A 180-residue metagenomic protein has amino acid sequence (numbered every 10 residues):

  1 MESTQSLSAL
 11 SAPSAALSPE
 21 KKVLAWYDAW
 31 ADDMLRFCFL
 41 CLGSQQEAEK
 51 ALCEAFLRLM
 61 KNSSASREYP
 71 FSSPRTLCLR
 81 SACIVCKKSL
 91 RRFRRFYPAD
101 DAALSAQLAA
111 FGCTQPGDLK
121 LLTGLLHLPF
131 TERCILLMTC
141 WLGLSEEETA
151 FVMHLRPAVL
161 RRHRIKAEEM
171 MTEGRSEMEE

Functional and structural regions predicted by a protein language model:
E2-T4, L10-R36, M60: A short, charge-rich alpha-helical start-of-domain segment used by transcription regulators
A12-P13, F111, L119-L128, G174: Short amphipathic alpha-helical boundary/capping segments
A15-A25, L35-E54, R67-P70: Short, charged helix-capping/linker segments at alpha-helix termini
D28, F39, T139-W141: Short amphipathic helical patch at the helix-1/turn junction of helix-turn-helix
A31, E49, C53-M60, P70-R95: Σ70-family region 2.3-2.4 aromatic/basic alpha-helix that recognizes the −10 promoter and nucleates DNA melting
K88-A109: Short, basic/polar amphipathic helix motif occurring as a linker/hinge flanking DNA-binding modules in transcription
I135-L136: A short pre-motif secondary-structure segment
E147-E180: DNA-recognition helix of helix-turn-helix
